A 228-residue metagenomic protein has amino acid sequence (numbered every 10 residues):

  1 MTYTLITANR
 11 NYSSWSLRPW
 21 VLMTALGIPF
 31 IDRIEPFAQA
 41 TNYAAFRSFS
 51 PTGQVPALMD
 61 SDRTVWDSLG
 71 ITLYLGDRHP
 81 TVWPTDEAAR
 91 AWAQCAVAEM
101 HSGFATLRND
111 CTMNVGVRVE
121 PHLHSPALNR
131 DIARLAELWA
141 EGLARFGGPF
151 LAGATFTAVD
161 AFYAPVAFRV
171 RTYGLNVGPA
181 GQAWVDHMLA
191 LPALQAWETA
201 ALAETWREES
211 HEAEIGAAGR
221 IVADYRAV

Functional and structural regions predicted by a protein language model:
M1-H124: GST-like domain detector, emphasizing the conserved glutathione-binding G-site in the N-terminal thioredoxin-like
Y3-I6, A57, A152, R169-V170 (+1 more regions): A short, structure-level motif marking secondary-structure boundaries and short turns
L5-T7, R33, A154, T172 (+1 more regions): Short, contiguous strand/loop micro-motifs
R33, S68, A180, E198-T199: Residue-level detector of family-conserved "landmark" positions at structurally sensitive sites
P36-A38, W184, L202: Conserved beta-strand edge residues that scaffold enzyme active sites
F104-P192: GST-like fold's C-terminal all-alpha helical module
W139, P192-E209: Charged/polar, low-hydrophobicity segments characteristic of intrinsically disordered regions and flexible loops
A201-V228: Acidic/histidine-enriched, glycine/proline-rich intrinsically disordered or flexible terminal extensions
